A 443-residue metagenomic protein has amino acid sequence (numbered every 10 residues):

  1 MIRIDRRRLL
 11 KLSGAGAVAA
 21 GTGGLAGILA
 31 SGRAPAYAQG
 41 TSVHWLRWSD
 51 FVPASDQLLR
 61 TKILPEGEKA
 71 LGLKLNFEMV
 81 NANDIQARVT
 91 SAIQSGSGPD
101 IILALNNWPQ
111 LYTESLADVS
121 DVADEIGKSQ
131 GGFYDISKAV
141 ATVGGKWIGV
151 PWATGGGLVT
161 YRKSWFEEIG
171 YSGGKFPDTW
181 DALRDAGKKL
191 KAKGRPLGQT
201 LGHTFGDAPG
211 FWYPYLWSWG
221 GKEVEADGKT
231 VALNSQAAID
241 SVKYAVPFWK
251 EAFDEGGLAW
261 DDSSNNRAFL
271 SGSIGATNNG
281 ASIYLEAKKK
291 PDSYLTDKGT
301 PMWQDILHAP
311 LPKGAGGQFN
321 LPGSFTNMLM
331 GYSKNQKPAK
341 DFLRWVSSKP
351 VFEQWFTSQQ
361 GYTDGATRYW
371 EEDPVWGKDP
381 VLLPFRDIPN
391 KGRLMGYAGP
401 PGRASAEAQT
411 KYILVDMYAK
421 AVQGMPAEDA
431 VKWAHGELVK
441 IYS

Functional and structural regions predicted by a protein language model:
M1-V18: N-terminal secretory signal peptides and thylakoid transit peptides that target proteins across membranes
G32, Y37-A38, S282-T296, F325-A406: Mature extracytoplasmic/periplasmic domains
S42-R60, V80, G155, G206 (+1 more regions): Extracytoplasmic "Venus flytrap"
I63-F133, T142, E168-G170, K175-D178 (+3 more regions): Extracytoplasmic "Venus flytrap"/periplasmic binding protein-like
L105-L158, R184, F211, Y215 (+2 more regions): Hinge/lid segment of periplasmic solute-binding proteins
T142, V381-E437, Y442: C-terminal capping/gating helix-and-loop segments adjacent to ligand/active sites or protein-protein/ligand interfaces
V143-W152, G157, D181-V231, A237-A238 (+1 more regions): Extracytoplasmic/periplasmic solute-binding protein
D185-L190, D227-A259, L307, L311: Glycine-centered hinge/linker elements that transmit conformational signals in sensory and ligand-binding systems
